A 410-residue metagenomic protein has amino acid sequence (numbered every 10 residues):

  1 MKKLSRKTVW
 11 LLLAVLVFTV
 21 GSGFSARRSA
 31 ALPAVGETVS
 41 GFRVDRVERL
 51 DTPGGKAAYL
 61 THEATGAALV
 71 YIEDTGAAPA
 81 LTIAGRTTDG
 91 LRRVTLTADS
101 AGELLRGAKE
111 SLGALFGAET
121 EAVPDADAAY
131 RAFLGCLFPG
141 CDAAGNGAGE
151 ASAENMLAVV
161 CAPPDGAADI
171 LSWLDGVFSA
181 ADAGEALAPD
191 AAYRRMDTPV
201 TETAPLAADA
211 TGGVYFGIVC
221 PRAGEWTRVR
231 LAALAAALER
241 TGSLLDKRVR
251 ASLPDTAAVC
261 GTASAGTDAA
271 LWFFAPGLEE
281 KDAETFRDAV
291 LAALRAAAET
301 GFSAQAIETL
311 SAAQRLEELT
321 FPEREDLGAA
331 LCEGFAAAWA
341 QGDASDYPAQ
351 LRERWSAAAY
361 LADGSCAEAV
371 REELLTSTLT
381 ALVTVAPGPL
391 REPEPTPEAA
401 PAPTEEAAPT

Functional and structural regions predicted by a protein language model:
L4, S25-E37, I83-E154, D288 (+3 more regions): Acidic/histidine-enriched segments that form metal/cofactor-coordinating and catalytic pocket/exosite environments
L4-G90, L96, R106, E154-S252 (+1 more regions): His/Glu-rich zincin catalytic helix
T19, S25-V39, M156-P164, E308-T410: C-terminal regions of mature proteins
E37-L50, V94, T120-L157, D169 (+5 more regions): Histidine-acidic residue clusters that define the catalytic metal-binding segment of zinc metallopeptidase domains
D99, G107-E119, G135-C136, E150 (+11 more regions): Structured segments of extracytoplasmic/periplasmic soluble domains in secreted or envelope-associated proteins
D99-G102, P163-A168, L278-D282: Helix N-cap motif at beta-to-alpha junctions
P205-G212, L253-A270, E280-V290: A glycine-rich, aromatic-flanked flexible loop/lid motif
W272-A304: Extended amphipathic alpha-helical segments enriched in small hydrophobics
